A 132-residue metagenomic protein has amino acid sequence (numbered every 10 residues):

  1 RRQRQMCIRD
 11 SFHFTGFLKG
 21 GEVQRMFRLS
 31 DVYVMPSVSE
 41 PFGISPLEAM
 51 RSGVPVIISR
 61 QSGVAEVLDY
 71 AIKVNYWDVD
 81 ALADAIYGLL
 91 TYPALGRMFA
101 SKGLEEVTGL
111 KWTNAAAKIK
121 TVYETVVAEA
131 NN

Functional and structural regions predicted by a protein language model:
Q3-I8: Short, small-residue-biased leader/transition segments that mark boundaries at the very start of proteins
F17, R25-S30: Short alpha-helical donor nucleotide-sugar binding micro-motif in glycosyltransferases
V38: Aromatic "clamp/platform" in nucleotide-sugar-dependent glycosyltransferases that forms part of the donor/acceptor
G43-P46: Short glycine/serine-rich donor-binding loops of glycosyltransferases
P55-I58: Short hydrophobic beta-strand element within catalytic cores of glycosyltransferases and related nucleotide-activated
A71-D80, G88-P93: Conserved acidic donor-binding segment of nucleotide-sugar-dependent glycosyltransferases
A94-E124: A charged, aromatic-enriched C-terminal amphipathic alpha-helix characteristic of glycosyltransferases across folds
